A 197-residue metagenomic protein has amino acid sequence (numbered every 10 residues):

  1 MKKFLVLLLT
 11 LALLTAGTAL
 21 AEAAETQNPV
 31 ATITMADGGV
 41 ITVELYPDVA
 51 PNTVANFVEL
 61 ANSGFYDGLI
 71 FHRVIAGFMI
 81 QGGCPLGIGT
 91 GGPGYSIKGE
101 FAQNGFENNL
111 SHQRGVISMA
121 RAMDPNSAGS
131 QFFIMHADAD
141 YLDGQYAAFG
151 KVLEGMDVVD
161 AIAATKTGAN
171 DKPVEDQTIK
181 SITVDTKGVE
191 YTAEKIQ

Functional and structural regions predicted by a protein language model:
K2-T10: Sec-dependent signal peptide recognition, specifically the positively charged N-region followed immediately by
L7-L8, T15-Q197: Cyclophilin-like peptidyl-prolyl cis-trans isomerases
